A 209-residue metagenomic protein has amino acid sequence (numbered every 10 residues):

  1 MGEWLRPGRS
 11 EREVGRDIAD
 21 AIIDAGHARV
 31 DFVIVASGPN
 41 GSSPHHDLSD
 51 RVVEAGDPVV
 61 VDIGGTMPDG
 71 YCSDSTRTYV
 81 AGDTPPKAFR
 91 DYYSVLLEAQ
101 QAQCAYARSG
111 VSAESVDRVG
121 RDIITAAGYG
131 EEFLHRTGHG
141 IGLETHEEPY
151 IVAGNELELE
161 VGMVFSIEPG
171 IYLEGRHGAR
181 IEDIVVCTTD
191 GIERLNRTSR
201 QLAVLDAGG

Functional and structural regions predicted by a protein language model:
M1-G209: Active-site neighborhoods and metal-handling regions in enzymes and metal-associated proteins
